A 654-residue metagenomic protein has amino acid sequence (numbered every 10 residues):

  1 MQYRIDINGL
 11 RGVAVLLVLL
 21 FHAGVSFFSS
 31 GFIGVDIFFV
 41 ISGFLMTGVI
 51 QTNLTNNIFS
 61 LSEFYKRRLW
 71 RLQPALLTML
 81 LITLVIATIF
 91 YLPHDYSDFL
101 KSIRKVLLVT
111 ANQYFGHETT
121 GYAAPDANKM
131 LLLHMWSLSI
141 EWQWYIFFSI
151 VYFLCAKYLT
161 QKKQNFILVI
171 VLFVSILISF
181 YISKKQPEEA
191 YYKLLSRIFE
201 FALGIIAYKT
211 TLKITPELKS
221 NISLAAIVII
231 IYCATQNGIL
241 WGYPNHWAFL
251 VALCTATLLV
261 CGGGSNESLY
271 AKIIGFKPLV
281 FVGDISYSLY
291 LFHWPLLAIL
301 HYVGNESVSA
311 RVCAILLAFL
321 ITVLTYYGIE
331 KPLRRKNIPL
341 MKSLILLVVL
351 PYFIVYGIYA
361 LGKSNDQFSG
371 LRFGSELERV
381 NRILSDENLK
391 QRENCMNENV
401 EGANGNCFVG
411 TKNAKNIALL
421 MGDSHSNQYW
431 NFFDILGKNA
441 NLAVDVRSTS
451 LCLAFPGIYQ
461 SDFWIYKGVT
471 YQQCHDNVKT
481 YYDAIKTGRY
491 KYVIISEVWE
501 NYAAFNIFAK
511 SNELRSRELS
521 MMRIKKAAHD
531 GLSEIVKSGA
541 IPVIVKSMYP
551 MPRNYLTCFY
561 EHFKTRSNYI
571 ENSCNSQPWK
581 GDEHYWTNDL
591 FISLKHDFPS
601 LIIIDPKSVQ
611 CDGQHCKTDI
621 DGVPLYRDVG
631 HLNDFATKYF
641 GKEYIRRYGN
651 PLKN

Functional and structural regions predicted by a protein language model:
M1-I338, P351-F353: Membrane-interface helix/loop caps of multi-pass membrane proteins
I239, V303-A310, L316-V323, Y327 (+1 more regions): Extracellular/periplasmic envelope-modification machinery, especially enzymes that add or remove acyl/ester groups on
